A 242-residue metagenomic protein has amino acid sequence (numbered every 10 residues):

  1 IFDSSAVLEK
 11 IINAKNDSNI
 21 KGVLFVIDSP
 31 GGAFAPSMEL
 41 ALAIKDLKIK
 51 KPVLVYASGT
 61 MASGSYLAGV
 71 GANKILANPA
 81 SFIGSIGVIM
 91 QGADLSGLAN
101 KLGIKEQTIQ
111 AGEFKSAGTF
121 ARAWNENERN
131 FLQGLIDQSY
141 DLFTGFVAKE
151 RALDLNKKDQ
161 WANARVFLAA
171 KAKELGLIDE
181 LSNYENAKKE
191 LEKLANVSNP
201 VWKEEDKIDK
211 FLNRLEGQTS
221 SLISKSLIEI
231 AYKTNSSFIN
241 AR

Functional and structural regions predicted by a protein language model:
I1-V55, G59-S63, A72-N78, M90-R242: N-terminal organellar transit peptides
Y66: Alpha-helical bundle segments that constitute or directly flank the non-heme di-iron/ferroxidase center
A80-V88: Active-site loop architecture of trypsin-fold serine endopeptidases
